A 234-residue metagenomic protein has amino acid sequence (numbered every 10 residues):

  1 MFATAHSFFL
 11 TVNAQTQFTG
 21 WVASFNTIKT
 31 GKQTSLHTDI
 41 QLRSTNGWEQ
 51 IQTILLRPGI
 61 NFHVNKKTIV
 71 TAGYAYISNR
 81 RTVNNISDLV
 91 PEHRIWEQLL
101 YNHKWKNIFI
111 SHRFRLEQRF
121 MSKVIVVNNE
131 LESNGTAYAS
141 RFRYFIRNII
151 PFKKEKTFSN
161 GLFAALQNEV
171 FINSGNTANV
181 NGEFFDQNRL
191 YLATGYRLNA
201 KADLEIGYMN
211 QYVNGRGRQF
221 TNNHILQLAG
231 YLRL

Functional and structural regions predicted by a protein language model:
A14-W21, S44-T53, T177-F184, G215-N223: Solvent-exposed loop/turn segments connecting transmembrane beta-strands in outer-membrane beta-barrel proteins
Q15-T82: Start-of-domain marker
F18-G20, Q52-I54, P91-I95, T136-Y144 (+2 more regions): Residues that define the transmembrane beta-barrel architecture of outer-membrane proteins
S24-I28, P58-F62, E97-Y101, L116 (+3 more regions): Residues on the lipid-exposed face of transmembrane beta-strands in outer-membrane beta-barrel proteins
K32-Q33, K67, K104-S111, F152-L162 (+1 more regions): Short loop/turn motifs that connect adjacent beta-strands in outer-membrane beta-barrel proteins
L36-T38, V70-A72, I110-F114, F142 (+3 more regions): Transmembrane beta-strands of outer-membrane beta-barrel proteins
I40-N46, Y74-R80, H103, L116-F120 (+3 more regions): Transmembrane beta-strands of outer-membrane beta-barrel pores
R115-D203, L234: Outer-membrane beta-barrel transmembrane domain signature
